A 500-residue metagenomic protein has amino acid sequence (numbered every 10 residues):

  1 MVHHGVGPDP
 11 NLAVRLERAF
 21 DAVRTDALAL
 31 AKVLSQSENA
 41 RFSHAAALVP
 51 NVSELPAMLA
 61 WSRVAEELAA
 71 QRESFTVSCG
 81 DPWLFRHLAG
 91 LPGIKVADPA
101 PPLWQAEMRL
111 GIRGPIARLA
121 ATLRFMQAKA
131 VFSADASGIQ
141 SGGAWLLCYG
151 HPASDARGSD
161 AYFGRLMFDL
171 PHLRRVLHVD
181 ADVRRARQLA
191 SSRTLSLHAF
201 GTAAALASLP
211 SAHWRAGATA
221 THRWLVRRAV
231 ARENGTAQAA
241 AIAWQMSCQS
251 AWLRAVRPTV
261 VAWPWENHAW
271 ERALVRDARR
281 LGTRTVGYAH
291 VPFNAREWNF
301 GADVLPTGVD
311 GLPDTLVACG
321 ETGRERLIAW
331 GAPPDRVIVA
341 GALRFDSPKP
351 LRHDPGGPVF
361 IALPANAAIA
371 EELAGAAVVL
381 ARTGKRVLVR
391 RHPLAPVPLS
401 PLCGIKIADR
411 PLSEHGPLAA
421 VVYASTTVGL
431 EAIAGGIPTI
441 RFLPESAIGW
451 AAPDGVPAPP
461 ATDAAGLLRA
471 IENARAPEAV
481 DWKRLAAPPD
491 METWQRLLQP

Functional and structural regions predicted by a protein language model:
M1-P500: Catalytic-core helical/loop segments in enzymes performing group transfer/polymerization on anionic/lipid-linked
